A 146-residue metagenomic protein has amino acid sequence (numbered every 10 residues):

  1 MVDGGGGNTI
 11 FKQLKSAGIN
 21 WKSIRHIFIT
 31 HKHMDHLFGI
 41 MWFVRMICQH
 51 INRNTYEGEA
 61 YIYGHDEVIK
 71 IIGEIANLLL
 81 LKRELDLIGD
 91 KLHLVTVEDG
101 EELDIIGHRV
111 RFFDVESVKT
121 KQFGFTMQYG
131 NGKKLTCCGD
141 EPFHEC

Functional and structural regions predicted by a protein language model:
M1-A17, K121-G139: Conserved beta-strand hairpin/beta-sheet module of binuclear metal-dependent hydrolase folds, prominently
G4-G7, K32, E67, V115-S117 (+1 more regions): Active-site metal-binding loops of divalent metal-dependent hydrolases
N8-A60: Active-site metal-binding motif and surrounding structural segment of the metallo-beta-lactamase
L14, I40-F43, I72, V110 (+1 more regions): Generic structural signal for conserved hydrophobic packing positions in ordered secondary structure
R25-F28, I51-N54, D86-D90, K119-K121 (+1 more regions): Glycine-rich loops and low-complexity Gly/Arg-rich segments that provide flexible linkers or classic glycine-based
H31, I47, I75-L79, E141: Alpha-helix boundary/capping residues
Y56-K121, G130: Metallo-beta-lactamase
P142-C146: Cap/insert and terminal regions of metallo-dependent hydrolase folds
